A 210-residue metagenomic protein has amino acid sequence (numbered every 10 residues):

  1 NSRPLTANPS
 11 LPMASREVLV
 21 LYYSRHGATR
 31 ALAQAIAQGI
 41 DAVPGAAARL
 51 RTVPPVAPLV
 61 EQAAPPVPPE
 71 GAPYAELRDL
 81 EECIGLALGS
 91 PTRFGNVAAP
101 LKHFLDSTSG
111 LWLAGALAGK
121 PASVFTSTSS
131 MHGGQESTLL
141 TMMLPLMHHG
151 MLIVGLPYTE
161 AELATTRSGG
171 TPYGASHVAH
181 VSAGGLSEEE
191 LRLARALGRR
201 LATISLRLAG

Functional and structural regions predicted by a protein language model:
N1-P12: Short, basic, low-complexity termini and linkers enriched in Ser/Thr/Gly/Pro that act as targeting/leader peptides
S2, Y23-S24, T159, G174: Compositionally biased, intrinsically disordered low-complexity regions enriched in proline and serine
L11-A116, G170, H177-G210: N-terminal beta1-alpha1-beta2 submodule of the flavodoxin-like/Rossmannoid cofactor-binding fold
A118-S168: Short, glycine-/small-residue-rich phosphate/pyrophosphate-handling segment
